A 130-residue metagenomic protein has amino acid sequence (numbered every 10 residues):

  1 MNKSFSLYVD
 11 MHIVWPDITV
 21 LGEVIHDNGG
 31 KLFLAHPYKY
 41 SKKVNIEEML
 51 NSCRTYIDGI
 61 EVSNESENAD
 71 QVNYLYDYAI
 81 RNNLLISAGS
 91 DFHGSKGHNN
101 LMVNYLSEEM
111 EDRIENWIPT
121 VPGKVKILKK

Functional and structural regions predicted by a protein language model:
M1-M11, L21-G30, A35: Metal-cofactor-binding active-site regions of metalloenzymes
L7-W15, H36, E61-S66: Catalytic beta/alpha-barrel core
I18: Glycine-rich, charged/polar anion/phosphate-binding loops that engage phosphate groups from diverse ligands
E23, N28-K31, Y38-K130: Charged catalytic cores and adjacent phosphate/nucleic-acid-binding surfaces used for phosphate/nucleic-acid chemistry
